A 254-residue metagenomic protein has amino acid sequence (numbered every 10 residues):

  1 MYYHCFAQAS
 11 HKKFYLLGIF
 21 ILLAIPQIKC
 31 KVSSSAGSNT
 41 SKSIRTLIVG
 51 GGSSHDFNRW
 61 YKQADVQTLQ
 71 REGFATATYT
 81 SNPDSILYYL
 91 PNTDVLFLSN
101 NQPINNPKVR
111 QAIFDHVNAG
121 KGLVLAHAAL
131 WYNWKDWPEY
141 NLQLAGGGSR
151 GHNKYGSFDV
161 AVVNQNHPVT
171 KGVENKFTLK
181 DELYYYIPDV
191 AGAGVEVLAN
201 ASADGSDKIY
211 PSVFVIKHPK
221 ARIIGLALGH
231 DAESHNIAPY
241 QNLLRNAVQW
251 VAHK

Functional and structural regions predicted by a protein language model:
M1-S41: Bacterial Sec-dependent N-terminal signal peptides
A36-I44, R71-E72, P91, G205-K208 (+1 more regions): Extracellular ligand-binding/catalytic regions of CAZymes and related secreted enzymes and adhesion modules
R45-V49, S54-Y132: Helical hinge/lid and interdomain linker segments adjacent to catalytic or ligand-binding clefts that mediate domain
V49, P103-G172: A glycine-rich, often tryptophan-bearing local segment used as a flexible ligand/cofactor-contacting loop or short
S53-S54, P103, L130-W131, A203-G205 (+2 more regions): Short, solvent-exposed loop/turn segments at secondary-structure junctions
W60, A64, K108, A112 (+3 more regions): Extracytoplasmic/secreted proteins, especially bacterial periplasmic and envelope-associated proteins
K62, L69-E72, N153-A227: Catalytic beta-strand/loop cores that center a nucleophilic Ser/Cys/Thr and support acyl-enzyme chemistry
Y140-G146, L179, Y185-A193, P239-K254: Oxidoreductase and adenylate-handling cofactor-binding alpha/beta cores
